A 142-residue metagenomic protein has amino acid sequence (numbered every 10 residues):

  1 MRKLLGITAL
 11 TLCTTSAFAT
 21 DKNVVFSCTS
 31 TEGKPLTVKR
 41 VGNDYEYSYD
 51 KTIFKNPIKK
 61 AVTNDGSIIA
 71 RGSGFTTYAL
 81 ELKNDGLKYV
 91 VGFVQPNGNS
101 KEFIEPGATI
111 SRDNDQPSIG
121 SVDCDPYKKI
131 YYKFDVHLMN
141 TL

Functional and structural regions predicted by a protein language model:
L4-C13: Sec-dependent N-terminal signal peptides
T15-A19: Sec/Tat signal peptide C-region and signal peptidase I cleavage site
T20-L142: Cysteine-centric segments in proteins
